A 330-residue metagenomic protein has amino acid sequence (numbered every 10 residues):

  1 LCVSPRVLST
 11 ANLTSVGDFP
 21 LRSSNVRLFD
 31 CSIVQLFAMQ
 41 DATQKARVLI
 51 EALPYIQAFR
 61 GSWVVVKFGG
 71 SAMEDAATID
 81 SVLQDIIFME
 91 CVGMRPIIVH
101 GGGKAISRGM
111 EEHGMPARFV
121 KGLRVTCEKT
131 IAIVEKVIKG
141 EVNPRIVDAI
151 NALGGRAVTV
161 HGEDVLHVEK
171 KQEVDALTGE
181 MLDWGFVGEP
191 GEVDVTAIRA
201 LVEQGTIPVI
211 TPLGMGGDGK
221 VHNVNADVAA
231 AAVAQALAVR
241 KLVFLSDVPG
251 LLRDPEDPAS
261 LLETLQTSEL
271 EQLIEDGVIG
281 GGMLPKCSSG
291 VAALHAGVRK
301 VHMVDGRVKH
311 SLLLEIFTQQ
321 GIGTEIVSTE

Functional and structural regions predicted by a protein language model:
L1-T14, D18-F19: Extreme N-terminal basic, low-complexity initiation segments that serve as generic localization/processing leaders
A11, P20-L28, S32, L36: Short polybasic linear motifs
D30, V34-R307, L314, T318-Q320 (+1 more regions): Nucleotide/pyrophosphate-binding catalytic subdomain
